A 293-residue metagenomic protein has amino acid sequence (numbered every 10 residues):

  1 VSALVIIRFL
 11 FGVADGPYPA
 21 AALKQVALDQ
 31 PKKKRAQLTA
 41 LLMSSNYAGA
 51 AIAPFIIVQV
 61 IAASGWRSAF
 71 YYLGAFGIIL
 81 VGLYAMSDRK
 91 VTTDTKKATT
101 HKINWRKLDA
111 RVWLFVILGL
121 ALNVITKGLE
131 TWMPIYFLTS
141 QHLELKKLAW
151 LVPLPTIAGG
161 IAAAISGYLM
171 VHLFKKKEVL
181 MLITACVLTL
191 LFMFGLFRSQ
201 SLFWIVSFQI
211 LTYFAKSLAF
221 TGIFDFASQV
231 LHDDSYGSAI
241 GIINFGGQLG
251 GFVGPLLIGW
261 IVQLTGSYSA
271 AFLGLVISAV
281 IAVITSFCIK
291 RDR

Functional and structural regions predicted by a protein language model:
S2-F11, F203-L211: Paired small-residue
V5-S45: Cytoplasmic helix-loop-helix junction between adjacent transmembrane helices in 12-TM secondary transporters
L42-R89: Helix-loop-helix hairpin linking two adjacent transmembrane segments in secondary transporters
V91-F115: Juxtamembrane intracellular "pre-TM" segments in multi-pass secondary transporters
A110-A163, F220, F224: Extracytoplasmic gate region of multi-pass secondary transporters
A163-K176, V262-Q263: Helix-to-loop junctions at the C-terminal end of transmembrane segments in multipass secondary transporters
K176-I223: C-terminal transmembrane helical hairpin of 12-TM major facilitator-type secondary transporters
V230-S267: A late C-terminal transmembrane helix in Major Facilitator Superfamily
